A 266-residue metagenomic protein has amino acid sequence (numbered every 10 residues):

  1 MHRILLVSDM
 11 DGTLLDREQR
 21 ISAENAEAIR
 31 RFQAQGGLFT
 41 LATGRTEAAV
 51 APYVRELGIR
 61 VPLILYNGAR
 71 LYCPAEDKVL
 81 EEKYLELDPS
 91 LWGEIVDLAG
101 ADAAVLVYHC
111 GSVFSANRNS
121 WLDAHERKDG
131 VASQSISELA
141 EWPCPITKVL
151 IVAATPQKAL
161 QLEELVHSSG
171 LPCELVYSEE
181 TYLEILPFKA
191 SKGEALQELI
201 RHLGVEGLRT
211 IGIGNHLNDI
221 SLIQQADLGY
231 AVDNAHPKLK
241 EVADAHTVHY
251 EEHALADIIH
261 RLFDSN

Functional and structural regions predicted by a protein language model:
M1-L5, S22, E184-N266: Mg2+-dependent phosphoryl-transfer enzymes with acidic/Ser/Thr/Gly-rich catalytic loops
R3-R17: Asp-based phosphoryl-transfer active-site loop
M10, R45, G214-H216: Active-site metal-binding loops of divalent metal-dependent hydrolases
S22-L122: Active-site phosphate-binding/coordination module
G36-T40, I59-V61, K148, L208-T210 (+1 more regions): Short active-site oxyanion
L57-I59, N67, S169-L171, Q225-A226 (+1 more regions): Short, structured coil segments at secondary-structure junctions
R60-Y66, K83, E126, G229-D233 (+1 more regions): Short hydrophobic/aromatic-enriched beta-strand-loop microsegments
A101-I213, L217-S221, N234: Conserved acidic, metal-coordinating active-site core of Asp-based, Mg2+-dependent phosphoryl-transfer enzymes
